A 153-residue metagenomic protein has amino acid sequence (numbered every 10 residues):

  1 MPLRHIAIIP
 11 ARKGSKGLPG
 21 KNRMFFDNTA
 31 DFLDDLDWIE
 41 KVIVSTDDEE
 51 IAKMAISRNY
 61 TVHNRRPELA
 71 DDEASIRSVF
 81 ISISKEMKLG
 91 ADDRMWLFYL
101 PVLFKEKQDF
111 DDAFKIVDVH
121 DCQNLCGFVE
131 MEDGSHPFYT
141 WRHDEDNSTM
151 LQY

Functional and structural regions predicted by a protein language model:
P2-S45: N-terminal glycine-rich phosphate-binding loop and ensuing alpha1 helix
A11, T46-D47, Y99, C126-F128: Short beta-strand/turn micro-motifs composed of small residues that flank or help shape donor/cofactor-binding pockets
D34, K85-L89, D118: Residue-level signal for alpha-helix termini/capping positions
I39, L89-D92, D121-L125: Short, high-confidence coil segments that cap the C-terminus of an alpha-helix and link into the following beta-strand
I43, H63, W96, L125-C126: Hydrophobic/aromatic beta-strand patches that form the interior of the parallel beta-sheet core in alpha/beta enzyme
E49-W96, F104-D112: Short phosphate-binding loop-to-helix
L103-Y153: Conserved core of the sugar-phosphate nucleotidyltransferase
